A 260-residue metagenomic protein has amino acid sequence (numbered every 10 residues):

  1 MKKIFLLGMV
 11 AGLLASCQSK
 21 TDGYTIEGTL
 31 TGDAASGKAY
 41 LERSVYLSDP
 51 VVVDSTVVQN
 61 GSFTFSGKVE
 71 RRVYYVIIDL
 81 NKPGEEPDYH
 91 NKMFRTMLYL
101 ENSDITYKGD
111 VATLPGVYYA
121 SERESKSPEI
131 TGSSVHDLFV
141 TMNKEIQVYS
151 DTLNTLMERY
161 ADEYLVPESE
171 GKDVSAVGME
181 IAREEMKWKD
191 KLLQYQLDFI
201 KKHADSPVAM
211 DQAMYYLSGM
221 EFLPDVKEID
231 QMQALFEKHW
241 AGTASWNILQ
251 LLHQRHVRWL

Functional and structural regions predicted by a protein language model:
I4-L13: Sec-dependent N-terminal signal peptides
C17-R183: A non-transmembrane, solvent-exposed segment enriched in polar/low-complexity residues
S175, D205-G219: Amphipathic alpha-helical repeat scaffolds of TPR domains
E185-L193, L223-D230: Helix-turn-helix repeat elements of alpha-solenoid scaffolds
F199, Y216, F236-W240: Alpha-helical solenoid scaffolds that mediate protein-protein interactions, centered on TPR/SEL1-like repeats but also
E228-L260: N-proximal helix/coil linker or "cap" segments that precede and/or mark the start of modular domains
